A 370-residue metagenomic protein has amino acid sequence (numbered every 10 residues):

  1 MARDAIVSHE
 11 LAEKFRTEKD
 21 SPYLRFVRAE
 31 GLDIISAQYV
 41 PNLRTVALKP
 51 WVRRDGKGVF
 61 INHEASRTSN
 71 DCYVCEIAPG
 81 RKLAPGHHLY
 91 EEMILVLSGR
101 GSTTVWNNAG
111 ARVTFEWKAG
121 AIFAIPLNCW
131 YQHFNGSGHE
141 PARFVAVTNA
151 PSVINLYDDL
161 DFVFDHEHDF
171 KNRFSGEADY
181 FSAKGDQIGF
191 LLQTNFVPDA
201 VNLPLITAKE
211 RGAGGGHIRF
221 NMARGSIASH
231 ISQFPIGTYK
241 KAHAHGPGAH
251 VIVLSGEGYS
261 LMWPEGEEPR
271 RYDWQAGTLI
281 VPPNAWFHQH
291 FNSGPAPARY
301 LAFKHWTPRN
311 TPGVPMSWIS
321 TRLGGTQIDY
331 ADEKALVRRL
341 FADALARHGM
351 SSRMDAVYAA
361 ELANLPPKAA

Functional and structural regions predicted by a protein language model:
M1-T68, D159-H230, A331-A370: A short, N-terminal "cap"/entry segment at the start of jelly-roll beta-barrel domains of the cupin/DSBH fold
T45, C72-E76, M93, T114 (+6 more regions): Conserved hydrophobic/aromatic beta-strand scaffold that supports enzyme active sites
R53-I61, D71-H88, R211-G214, H230-H245: Conserved short histidine dyad/triad with adjacent acidic residue
C72-I77, W106, F134-G136, S229-Q233 (+6 more regions): A structural feature that tracks compact, well-ordered secondary-structure segments with a strong bias toward
A78-P79, F115-S137, V147-A150, Y272-G294 (+1 more regions): Conserved metal-binding segment of the jelly-roll/cupin
K82, H87-A119, C129, A244 (+2 more regions): A short beta-strand-loop-beta hairpin characteristic of the jelly-roll/cupin
M93-L95, A124, H139-D158, V251-I252 (+2 more regions): A short hydrophobic beta-strand segment most commonly corresponding to one strand of the jelly-roll/cupin
Y259-F287, P295, S317-G325, D329-Y330: Glycine-enriched catalytic-core subsegment of oxygenase/oxidase enzymes
